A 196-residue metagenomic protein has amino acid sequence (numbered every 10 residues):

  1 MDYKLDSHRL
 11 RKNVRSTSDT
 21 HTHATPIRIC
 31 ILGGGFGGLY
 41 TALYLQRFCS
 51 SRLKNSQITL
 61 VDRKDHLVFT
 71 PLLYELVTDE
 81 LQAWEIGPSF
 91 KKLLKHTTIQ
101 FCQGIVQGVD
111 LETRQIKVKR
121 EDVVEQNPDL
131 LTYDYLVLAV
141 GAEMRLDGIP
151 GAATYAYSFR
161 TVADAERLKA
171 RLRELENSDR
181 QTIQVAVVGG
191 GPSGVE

Functional and structural regions predicted by a protein language model:
D2-H21, T25-P26, I99-A186: FAD-binding core/adjacent interface of flavoenzyme oxidoreductases
D2-Q103, P192, E196: Beta1-alpha1 glycine-rich phosphate/pyrophosphate-binding loop at the start of Rossmann-like nucleotide-binding domains
L32-G33, L138, V188-G189: Conserved N-terminal Rossmann-fold NAD(P)-binding element of oxidoreductases
T182-E196: Active-site/ligand-binding neighborhood in enzyme catalytic cores
